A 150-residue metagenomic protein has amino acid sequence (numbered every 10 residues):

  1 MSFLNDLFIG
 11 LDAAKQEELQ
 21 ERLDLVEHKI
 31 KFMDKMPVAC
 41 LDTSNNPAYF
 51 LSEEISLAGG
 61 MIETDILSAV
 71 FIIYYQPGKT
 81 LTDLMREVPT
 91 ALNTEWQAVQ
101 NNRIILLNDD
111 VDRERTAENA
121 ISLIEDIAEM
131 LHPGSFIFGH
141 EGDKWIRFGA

Functional and structural regions predicted by a protein language model:
M1-A150: N-terminal ligand-binding lobe of clamshell/alpha-beta domains
